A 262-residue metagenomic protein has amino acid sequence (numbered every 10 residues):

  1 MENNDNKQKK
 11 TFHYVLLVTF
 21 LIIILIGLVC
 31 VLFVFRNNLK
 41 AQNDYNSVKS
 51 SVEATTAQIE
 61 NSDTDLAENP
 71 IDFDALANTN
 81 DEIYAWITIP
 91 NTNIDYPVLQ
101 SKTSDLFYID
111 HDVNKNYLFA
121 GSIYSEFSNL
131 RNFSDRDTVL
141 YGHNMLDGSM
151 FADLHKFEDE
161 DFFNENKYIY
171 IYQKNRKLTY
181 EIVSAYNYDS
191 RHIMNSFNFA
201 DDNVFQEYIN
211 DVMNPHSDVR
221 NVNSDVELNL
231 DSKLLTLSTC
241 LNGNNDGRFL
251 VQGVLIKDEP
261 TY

Functional and structural regions predicted by a protein language model:
M1-F12: N-terminal Lys/Arg-rich, disordered targeting/topogenic segments
E2-N3, L17, I22, Q42 (+1 more regions): N-terminal leader/presequence segments that precede the conserved core
V15-F33: Sec-dependent N-terminal signal peptides of Gram-positive bacterial secreted proteins and lipoproteins
G27-Y262: Solvent-exposed, non-transmembrane regions of membrane-associated and secreted proteins
